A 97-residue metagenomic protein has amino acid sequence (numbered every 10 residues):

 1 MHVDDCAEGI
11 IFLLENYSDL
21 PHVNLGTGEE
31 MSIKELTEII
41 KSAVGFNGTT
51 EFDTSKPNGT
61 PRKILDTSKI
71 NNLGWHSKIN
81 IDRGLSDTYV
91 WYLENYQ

Functional and structural regions predicted by a protein language model:
M1-Q97: C-terminal substrate-binding subdomain of Rossmann-fold SDR/epimerase-dehydratase oxidoreductases
